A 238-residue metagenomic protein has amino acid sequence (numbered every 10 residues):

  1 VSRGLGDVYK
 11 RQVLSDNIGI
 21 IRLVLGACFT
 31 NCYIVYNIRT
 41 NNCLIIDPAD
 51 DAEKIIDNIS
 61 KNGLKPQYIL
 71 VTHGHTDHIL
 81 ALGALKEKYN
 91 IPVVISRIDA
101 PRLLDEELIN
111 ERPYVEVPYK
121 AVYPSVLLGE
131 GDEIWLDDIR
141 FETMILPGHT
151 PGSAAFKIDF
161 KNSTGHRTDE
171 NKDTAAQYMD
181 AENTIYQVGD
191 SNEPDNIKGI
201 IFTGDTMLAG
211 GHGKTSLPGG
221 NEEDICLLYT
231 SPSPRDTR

Functional and structural regions predicted by a protein language model:
V1-Y9, P232-R238: Single conserved hydrophobic/aromatic residue that forms the stacking wall/gate of nucleotide- or nucleobase-binding
K10-N62, A155-T164, D195-T203: Conserved beta-strand hairpin/beta-sheet module of binuclear metal-dependent hydrolase folds, prominently
L23-L25, V117-P118, Y123-S125, I145-H149: Short Gly/Pro-enriched turn/cap motifs at secondary-structure boundaries
V24, Y36, G129, W135 (+1 more regions): Residue-level detector of conserved, well-ordered beta-strand and adjacent loop positions that form binding/recognition
Y33, V126, G131-D132, A154-F156: Residue-level detector of beta-strand structural context in well-folded domains
L44-I46, Y68-V71, T143-I145: Short catalytic-loop micro-motif centered on adjacent basic/acidic residues
D51-W135, I139: Active-site HxH/HxHxD metal-binding segment of metal-dependent hydrolases
I109-E111, I139-R238: Metallo-beta-lactamase
